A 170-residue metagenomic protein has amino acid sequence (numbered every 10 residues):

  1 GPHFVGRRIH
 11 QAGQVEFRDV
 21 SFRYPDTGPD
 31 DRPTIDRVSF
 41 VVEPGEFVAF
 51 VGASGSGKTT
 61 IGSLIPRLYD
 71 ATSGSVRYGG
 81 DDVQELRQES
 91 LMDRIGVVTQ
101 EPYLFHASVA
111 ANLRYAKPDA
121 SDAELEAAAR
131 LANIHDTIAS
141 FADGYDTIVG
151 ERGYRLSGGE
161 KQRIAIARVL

Functional and structural regions predicted by a protein language model:
G1-G6: Transmembrane helical bundles of ABC transporter permease domains
R7-L170: ABC-type nucleotide-binding domain
